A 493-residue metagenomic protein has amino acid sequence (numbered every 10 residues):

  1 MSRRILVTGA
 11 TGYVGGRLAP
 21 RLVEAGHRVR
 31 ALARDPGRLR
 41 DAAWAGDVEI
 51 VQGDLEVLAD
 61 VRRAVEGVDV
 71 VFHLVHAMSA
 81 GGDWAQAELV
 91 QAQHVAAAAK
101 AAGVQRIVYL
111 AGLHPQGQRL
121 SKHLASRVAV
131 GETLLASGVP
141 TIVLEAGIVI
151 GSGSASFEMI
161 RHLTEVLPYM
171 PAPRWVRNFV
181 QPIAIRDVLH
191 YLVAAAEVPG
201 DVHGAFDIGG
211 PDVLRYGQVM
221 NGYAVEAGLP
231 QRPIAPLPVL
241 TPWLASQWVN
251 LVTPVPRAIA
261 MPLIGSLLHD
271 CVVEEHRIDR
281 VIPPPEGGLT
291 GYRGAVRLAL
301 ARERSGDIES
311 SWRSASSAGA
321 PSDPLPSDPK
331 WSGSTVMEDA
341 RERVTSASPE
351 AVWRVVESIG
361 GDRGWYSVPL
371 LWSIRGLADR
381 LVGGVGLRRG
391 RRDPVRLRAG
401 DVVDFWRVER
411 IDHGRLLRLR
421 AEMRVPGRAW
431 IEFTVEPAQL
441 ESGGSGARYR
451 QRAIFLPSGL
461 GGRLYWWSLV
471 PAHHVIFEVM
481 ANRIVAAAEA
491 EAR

Functional and structural regions predicted by a protein language model:
R3-H27: N-terminal Rossmann NAD(P)H-binding glycine-rich loop of SDR-like oxidoreductase domains
T8, L32, L74-V75, I107-G112 (+1 more regions): SDR active-site strand-loop-helix element
L18, A25, A42, G117-A227 (+2 more regions): Oxidoreductase cofactor-interface core, primarily capturing Rossmann-like NAD(P)-dependent enzymes
H27-R34: Conserved glycine-rich Rossmann-like NAD(P)H-binding loop of the short-chain dehydrogenase/reductase
G37-A102, G112-G117: NAD(P)H-binding glycine-rich loop region in Rossmannoid oxidoreductase-like domains and their noncatalytic homologs
A195-P262, D270-R341, S348: Mid/C-terminal beta-alpha module of Rossmann-like enzyme folds, strongest in SDR-family dehydrogenases/epimerases
V336, V344-W353, E357-R428, Q439-S442 (+1 more regions): Glycine-rich portal/gate segments that line the openings of hydrophobic small-molecule binding cavities
A421-V475: Beta-strand/loop substructures that line and gate deep hydrophobic ligand-binding cavities in soluble
